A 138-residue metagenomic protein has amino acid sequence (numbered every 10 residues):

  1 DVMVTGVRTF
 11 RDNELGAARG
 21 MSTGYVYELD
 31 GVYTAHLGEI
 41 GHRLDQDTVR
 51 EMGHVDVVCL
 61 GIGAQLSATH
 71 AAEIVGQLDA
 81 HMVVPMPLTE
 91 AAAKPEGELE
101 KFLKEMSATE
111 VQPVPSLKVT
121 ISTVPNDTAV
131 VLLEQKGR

Functional and structural regions predicted by a protein language model:
D1-G53, V57, Q65-L66, V114-R138: Core dinuclear metal-dependent hydrolase active-site scaffold
G24, T48-M52, A71-V75, L99-L103: Short amphipathic alpha-helical segments and helix-helix/interface helices
D45, L66-H70, A92-P95: Extracytoplasmic/secreted cell-surface and envelope-processing proteins
H54-A64, A68-L88: Proline-aspartate-enriched helix->loop->beta-strand connector
M82-R138: Binuclear metal-ion centers of metallo-dependent hydrolases, dominated by the metallo-beta-lactamase
